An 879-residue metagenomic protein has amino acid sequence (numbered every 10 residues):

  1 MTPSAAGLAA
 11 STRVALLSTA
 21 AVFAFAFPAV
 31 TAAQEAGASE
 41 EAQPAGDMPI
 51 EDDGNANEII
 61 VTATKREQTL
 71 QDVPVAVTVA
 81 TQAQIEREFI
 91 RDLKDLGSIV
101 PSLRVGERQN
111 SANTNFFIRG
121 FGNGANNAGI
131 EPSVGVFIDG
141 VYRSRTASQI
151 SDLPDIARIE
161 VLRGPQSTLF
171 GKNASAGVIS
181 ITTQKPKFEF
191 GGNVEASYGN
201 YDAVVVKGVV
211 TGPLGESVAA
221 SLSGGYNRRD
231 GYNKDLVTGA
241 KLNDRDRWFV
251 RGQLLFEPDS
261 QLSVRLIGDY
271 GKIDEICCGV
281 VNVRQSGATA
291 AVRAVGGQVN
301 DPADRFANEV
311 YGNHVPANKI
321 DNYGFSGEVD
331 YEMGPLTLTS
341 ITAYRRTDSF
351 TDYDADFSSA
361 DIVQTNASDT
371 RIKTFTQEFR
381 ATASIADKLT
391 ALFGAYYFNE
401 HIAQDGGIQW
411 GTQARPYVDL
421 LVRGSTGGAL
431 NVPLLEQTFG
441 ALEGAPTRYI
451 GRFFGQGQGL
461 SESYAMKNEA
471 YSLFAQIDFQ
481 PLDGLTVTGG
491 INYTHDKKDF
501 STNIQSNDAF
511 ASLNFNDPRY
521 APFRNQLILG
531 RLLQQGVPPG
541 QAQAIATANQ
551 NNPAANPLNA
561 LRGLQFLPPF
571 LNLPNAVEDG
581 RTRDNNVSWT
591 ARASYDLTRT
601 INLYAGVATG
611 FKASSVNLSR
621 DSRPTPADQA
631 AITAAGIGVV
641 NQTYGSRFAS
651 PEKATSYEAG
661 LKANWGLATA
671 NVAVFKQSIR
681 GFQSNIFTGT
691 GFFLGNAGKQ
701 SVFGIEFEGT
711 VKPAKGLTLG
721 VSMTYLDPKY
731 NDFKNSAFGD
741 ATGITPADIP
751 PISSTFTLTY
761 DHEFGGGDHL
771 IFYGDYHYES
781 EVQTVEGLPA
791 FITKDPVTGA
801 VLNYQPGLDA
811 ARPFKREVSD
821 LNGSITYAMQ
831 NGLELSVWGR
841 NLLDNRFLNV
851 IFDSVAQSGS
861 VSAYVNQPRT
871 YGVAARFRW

Functional and structural regions predicted by a protein language model:
M1-E88, K94-I99, T211, S260-Q261 (+2 more regions): N-terminal Sec signal peptide and the immediately downstream disordered periplasmic leader that contains the TonB box
G46, D53-E189, A659: Acidic, small-polar-rich N-terminal luminal/periplasmic segments of exported/outer-membrane proteins
T114, E131-S133, R145, P154-A157 (+10 more regions): Outer-membrane beta-barrel translocator/receptor signature
S180, F188-E189, S197, V209-H314 (+6 more regions): Periplasmic-side early beta-strands and strand-to-turn transitions of outer-membrane beta-barrels
E328-M333, T337-Y353, D596, T600-K612 (+4 more regions): Membrane-embedded beta-barrel scaffold of Gram-negative outer-membrane proteins
T390-L392, Y396, D483, V487 (+4 more regions): Gram-negative outer-membrane beta-barrel transporters
I408, T412-R415, H777-V797, T826-W879: C-terminal beta-signal and adjacent terminal beta-strands/loops of Gram-negative outer-membrane beta-barrel proteins
I749-N831, L843: C-terminal beta-barrel architecture of Gram-negative outer-membrane proteins
